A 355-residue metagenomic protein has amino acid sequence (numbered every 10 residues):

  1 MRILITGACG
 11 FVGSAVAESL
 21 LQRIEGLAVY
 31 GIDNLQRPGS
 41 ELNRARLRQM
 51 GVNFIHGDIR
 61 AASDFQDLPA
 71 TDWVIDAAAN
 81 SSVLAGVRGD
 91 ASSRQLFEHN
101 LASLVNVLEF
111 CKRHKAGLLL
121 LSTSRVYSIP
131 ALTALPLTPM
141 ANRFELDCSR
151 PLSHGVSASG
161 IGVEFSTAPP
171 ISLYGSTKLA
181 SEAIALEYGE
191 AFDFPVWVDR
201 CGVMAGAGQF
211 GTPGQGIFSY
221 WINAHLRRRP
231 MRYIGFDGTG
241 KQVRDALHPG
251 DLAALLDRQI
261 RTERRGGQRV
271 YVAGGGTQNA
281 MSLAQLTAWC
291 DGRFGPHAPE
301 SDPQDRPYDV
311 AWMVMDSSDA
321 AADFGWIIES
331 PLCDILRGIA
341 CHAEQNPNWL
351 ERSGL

Functional and structural regions predicted by a protein language model:
M1-G202: N-terminal Rossmann-like NAD(P)+-binding domain of SDR-like oxidoreductases, especially those catalyzing
T6, D90, F97-L101, Y174-G175 (+6 more regions): Short, solvent-exposed loop/helix junctions and linker helices that flank or host conserved functional motifs
S14, E41-R44, E182, S219 (+2 more regions): Short, surface-exposed alpha-helical segments at coil->helix boundaries
L21, P69, L108-K112, L186 (+5 more regions): A structural alpha-helix within SAM-dependent methyltransferase catalytic domains
N34-Q36, M204-Q209, G275-N279, R306: Short histidine/acidic/glycine/proline-rich micro-motifs that form metal- and phosphate-coordinating active-site loops
G57, R227-L355: C-terminal substrate-binding subdomain of Rossmann-fold SDR/epimerase-dehydratase oxidoreductases
L132-S159, A183-R258, L286-R293: NAD(P)-dependent short-chain dehydrogenase/reductase
